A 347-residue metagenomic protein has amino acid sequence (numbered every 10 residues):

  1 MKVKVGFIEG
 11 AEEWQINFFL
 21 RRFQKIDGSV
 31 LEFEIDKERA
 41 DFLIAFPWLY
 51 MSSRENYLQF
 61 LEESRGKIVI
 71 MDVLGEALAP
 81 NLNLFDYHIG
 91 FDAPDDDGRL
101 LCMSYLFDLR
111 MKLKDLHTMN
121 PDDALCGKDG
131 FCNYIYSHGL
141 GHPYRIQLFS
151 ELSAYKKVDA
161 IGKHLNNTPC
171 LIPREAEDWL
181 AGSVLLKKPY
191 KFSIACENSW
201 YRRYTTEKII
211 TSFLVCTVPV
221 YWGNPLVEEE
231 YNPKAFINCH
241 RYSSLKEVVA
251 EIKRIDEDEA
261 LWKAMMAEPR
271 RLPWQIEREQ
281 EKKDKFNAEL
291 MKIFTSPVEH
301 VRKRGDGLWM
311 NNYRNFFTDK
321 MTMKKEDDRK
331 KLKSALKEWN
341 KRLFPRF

Functional and structural regions predicted by a protein language model:
K2-G66, M71-D72, L78-V158, H164 (+3 more regions): Pol beta-like nucleotidyltransferase catalytic core
